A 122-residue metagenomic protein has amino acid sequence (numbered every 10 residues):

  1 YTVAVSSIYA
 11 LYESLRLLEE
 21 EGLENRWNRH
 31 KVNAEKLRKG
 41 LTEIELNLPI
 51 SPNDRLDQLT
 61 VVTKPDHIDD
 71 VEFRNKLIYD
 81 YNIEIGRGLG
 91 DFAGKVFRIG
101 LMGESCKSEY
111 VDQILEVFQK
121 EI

Functional and structural regions predicted by a protein language model:
Y1-A4, T63, E104: Hydrophobic alpha-helical scaffolding
Y1-E35: Structural signature of PLP-dependent enzymes
V5, L56, Y79, A93-K95: A generic structural signal for well-ordered coil/turn residues at beta-strand boundaries that shape enzyme active-site
S14-E21, N33, G40-I44, D80 (+2 more regions): Change "in soluble alpha/beta enzymes" to "in soluble alpha/beta proteins
G22-R29, E45-P52, G88-L89: Flexible, glycine/charged-enriched surface loops at secondary-structure junctions
N47-D80: Conserved PLP-binding catalytic core of the aspartate aminotransferase-like
L77-I85, Q119-I122: A common structural junction motif
D91, K95-I122: PLP-dependent enzyme catalytic core of the Aspartate aminotransferase-like
